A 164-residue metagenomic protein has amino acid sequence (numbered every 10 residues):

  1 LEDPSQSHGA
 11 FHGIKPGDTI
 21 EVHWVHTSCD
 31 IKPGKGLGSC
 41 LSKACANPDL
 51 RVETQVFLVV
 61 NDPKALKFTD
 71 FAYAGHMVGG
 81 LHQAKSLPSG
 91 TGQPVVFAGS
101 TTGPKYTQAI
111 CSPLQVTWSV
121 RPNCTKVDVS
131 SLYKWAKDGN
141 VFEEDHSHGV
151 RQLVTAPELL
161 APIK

Functional and structural regions predicted by a protein language model:
L1-A72: Extracellular-facing segments of soluble proteins and assemblies that are Gly/Ser/Thr-biased and enriched in aromatics
S5-S7, S28, S39-S42, S86-S89 (+5 more regions): Generic serine detector
K15, K32-K35, K43, K64-K67 (+5 more regions): Context-gated lysine
K32, G38-A44, D70-A74, K134-D138 (+2 more regions): Generic alpha-helical propensity signal that fires on short helical segments and nearby coil/disordered stretches
D49-K126: Polybasic, proline/glycine-rich intrinsically disordered low-complexity segments
T101-K164: Long, compositionally biased interface segments
